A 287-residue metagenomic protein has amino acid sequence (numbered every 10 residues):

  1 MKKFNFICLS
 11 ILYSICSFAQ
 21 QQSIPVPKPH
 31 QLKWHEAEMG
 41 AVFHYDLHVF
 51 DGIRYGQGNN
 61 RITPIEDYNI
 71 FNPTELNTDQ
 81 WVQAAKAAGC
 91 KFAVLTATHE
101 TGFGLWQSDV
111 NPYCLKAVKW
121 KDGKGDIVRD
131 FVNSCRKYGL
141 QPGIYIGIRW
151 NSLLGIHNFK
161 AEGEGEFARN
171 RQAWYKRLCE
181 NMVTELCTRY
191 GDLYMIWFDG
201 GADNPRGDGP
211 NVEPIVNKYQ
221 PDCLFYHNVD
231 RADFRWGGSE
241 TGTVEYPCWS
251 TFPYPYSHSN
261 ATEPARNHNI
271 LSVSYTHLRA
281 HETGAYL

Functional and structural regions predicted by a protein language model:
M1-Q21: Bacterial Sec-dependent N-terminal signal peptides
N5-F6, C248, A285: Intrinsically disordered, low-complexity segments enriched in glycine/proline and serine/threonine
Q20-R279: Mature catalytic domains of secreted/periplasmic carbohydrate-active enzymes
H277-A280, G284-L287: Single conserved hydrophobic/aromatic residue that forms the stacking wall/gate of nucleotide- or nucleobase-binding
